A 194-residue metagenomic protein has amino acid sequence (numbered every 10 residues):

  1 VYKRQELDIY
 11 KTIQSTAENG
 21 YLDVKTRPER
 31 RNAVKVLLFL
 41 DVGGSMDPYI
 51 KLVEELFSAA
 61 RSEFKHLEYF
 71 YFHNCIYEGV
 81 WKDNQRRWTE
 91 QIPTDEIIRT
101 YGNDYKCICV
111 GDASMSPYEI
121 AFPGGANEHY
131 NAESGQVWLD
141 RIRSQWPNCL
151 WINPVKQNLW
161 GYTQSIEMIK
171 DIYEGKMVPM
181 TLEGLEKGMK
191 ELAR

Functional and structural regions predicted by a protein language model:
V1-Y2: Short, small-residue-biased leader/transition segments that mark boundaries at the very start of proteins
E6, T12-F39: A short mid-domain helix/strand-loop element embedded in enzyme catalytic domains that forms or borders the active-site
L7-K11, E54, Q136: Non-catalytic, well-ordered alpha-helical scaffold segments
T12, I92-P93, S134: Well-ordered alpha-helical segments embedded in enzymatic catalytic cores
Q14-T16, D83-W88, N127-H129: Short, flexible loop segments at the rims of nucleotide/cofactor-binding pockets, characterized by
P28-I92, D104-D112, P147, I152-L159: Von Willebrand factor
T94-Y101: Short amphipathic alpha-helix with an adjacent loop that forms part of the alpha/beta core around
Y101-N103, A113, P117-R194: Von Willebrand factor type A / integrin I
